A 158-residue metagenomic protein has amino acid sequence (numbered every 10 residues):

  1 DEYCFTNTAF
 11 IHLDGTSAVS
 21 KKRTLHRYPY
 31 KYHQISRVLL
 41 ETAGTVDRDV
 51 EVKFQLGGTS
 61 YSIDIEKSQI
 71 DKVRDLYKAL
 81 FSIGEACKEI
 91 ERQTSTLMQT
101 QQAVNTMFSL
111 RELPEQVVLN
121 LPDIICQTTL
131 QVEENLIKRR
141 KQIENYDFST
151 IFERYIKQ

Functional and structural regions predicted by a protein language model:
D1-V19: Conserved beta-hairpin
S20-Q158: Acidic, Ser/Thr- and proline-rich intrinsically disordered linker/docking segments of eukaryotic scaffolds
